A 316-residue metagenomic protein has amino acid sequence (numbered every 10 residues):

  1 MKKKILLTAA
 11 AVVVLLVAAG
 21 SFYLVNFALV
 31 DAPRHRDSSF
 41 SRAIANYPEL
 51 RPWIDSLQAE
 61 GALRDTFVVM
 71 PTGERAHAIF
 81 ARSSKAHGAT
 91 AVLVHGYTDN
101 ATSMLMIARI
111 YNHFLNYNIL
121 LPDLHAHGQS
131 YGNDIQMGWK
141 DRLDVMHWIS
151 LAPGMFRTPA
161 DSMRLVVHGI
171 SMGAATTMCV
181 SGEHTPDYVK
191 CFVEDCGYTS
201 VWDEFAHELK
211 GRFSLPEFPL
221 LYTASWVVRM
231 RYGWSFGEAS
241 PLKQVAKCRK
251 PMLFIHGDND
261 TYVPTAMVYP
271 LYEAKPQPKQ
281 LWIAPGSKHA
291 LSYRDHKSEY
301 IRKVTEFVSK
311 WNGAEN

Functional and structural regions predicted by a protein language model:
A9, V13-V69: An N-terminal hydrophobic leader/cap segment in hydrolases
Y97-Y111: The serine-hydrolase catalytic nucleophile loop
I107, P241, K250, P264-E273: Short alpha-helix in the alpha/beta-hydrolase fold that links the catalytic acid
A108-Y131: Conserved alpha/beta-hydrolase
I135-F156: Alpha/beta-hydrolase active-site loop
C179-W234: Hydrolase active-site cap/lid region
K247-R249, F254-H256, D260: Short beta-strand/loop motif that positions the catalytic acidic residue of the alpha/beta-hydrolase fold
D295-N316: Catalytic active-site module of serine/aspartate enzymes centered on a nucleophile-bearing elbow/loop
